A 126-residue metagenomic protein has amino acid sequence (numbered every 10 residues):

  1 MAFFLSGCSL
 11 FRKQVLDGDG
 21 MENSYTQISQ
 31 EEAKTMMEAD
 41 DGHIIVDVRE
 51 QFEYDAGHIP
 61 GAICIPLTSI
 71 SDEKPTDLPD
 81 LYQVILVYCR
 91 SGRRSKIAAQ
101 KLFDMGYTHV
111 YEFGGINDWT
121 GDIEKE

Functional and structural regions predicted by a protein language model:
A2-M36, F52-V84, R90-E126: Rhodanese-like catalytic fold shared by cysteine-dependent sulfurtransferases and DSP/PTP-type phosphatases
I45-D47: Structural scaffold elements adjacent to functional motifs in cytosolic proteins
